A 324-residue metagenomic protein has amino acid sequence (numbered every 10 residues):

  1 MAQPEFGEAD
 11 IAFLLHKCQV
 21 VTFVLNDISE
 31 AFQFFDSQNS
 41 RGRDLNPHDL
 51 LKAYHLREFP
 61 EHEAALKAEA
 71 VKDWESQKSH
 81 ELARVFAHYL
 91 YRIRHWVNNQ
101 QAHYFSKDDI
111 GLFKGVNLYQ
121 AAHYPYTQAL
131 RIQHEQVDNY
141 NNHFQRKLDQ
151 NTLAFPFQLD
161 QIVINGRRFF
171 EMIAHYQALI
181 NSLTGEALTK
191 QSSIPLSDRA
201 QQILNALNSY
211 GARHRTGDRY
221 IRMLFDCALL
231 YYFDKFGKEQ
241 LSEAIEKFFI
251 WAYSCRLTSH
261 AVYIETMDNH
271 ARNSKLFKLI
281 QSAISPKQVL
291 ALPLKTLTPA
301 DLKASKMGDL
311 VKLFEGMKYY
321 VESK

Functional and structural regions predicted by a protein language model:
M1-K324: Flexible coil/loop and intrinsically disordered segments
